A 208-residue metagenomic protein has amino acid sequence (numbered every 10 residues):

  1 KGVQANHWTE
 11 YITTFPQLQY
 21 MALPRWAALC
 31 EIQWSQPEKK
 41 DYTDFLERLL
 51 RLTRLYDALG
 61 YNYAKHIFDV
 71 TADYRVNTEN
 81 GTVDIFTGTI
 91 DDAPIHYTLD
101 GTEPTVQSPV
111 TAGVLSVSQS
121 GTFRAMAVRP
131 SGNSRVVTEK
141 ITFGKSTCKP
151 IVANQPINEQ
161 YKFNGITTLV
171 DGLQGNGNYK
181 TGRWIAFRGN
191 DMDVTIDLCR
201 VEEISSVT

Functional and structural regions predicted by a protein language model:
K1-I95, G144-E159: Substrate-binding groove of N-acetylhexosamine-processing glycoside hydrolases
A93-P104: Change to "...patches in solvent-exposed regions of secreted, membrane-anchored, or virion-exposed structural
E103-T111: Short beta-strand segments within Ig-like beta-sandwich modules, predominantly Fibronectin type-III
A112-G121: Solvent-exposed segments in extracellular or luminal domains encompassing
T122-R124, S206: Short, conserved beta-strand segments of beta-strand-rich sandwich/propeller modules, principally
P130-V137: Short, exposed coil/turn segments at beta-strand boundaries within extracellular/luminal domains
V137-I204: Disordered, acidic Ser/Thr/Pro-rich linker "stalks" and the adjacent N-terminal cap of the next globular domain
